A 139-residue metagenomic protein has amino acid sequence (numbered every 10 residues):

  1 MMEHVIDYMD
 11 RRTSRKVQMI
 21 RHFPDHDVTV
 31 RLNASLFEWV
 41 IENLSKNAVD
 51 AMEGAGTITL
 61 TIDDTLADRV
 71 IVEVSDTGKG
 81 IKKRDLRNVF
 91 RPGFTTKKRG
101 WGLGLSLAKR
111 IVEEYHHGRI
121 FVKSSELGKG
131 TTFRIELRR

Functional and structural regions predicted by a protein language model:
R11-R21, G54-G56: Short conserved segments within the C-terminal catalytic ATPase subdomain
K16-V28, T65: Conserved catalytic submotifs in the C-terminal HATPase_c
A55-D68: Short beta-strand/loop element within the Bergerat-fold HATPase_c
D76: Acidic ATP/Mg2+-coordinating residue in the GHKL
I81-P92: Short conserved segment of the HATPase_c
G104, A108: Short alpha-helical Gxxx[C/S/T] motif in the catalytic ATP-binding
V112-E113: Detector for a conserved hydrophobic position within an alpha-helical segment of the HATPase_c
H116-S124: Glycine-rich ATP-binding loops of the HATPase_c
